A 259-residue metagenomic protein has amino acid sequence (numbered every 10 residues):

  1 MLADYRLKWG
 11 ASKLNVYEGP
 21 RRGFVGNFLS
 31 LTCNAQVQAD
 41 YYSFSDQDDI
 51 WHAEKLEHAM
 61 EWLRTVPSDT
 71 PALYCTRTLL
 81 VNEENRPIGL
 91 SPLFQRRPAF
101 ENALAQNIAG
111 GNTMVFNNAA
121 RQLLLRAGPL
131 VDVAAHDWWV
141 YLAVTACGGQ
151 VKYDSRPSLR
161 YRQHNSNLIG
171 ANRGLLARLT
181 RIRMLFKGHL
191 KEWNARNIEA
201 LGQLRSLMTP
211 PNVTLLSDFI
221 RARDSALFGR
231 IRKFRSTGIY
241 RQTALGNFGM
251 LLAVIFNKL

Functional and structural regions predicted by a protein language model:
M1-G174, I255-K258: Nucleotide-sugar donor-binding/catalytic module of glycosyltransferases that assemble extracellular/cell-envelope
P129, V133, W139, R162-L259: C-terminal subregions of glycosyltransferases and related glycan-biosynthesis enzymes
